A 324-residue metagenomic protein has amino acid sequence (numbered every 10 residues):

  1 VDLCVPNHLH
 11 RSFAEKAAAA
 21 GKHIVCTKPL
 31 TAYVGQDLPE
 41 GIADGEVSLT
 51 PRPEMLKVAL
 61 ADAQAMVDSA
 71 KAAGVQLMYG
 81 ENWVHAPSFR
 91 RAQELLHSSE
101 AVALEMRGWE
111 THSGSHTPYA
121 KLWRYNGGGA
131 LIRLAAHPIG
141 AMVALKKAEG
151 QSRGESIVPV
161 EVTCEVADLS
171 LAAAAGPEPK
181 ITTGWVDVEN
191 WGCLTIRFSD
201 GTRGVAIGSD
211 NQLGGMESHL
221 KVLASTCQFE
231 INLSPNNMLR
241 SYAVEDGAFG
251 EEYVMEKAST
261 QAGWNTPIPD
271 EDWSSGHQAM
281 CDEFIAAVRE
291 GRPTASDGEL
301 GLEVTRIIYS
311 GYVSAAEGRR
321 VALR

Functional and structural regions predicted by a protein language model:
V1-D2, S48, A72, I268-P269 (+1 more regions): C-terminal helix-rich "cap/oligomerization" subdomain common to oxidoreductases
D2-L3, C26, G108: Redox-cofactor binding/interface segments in oxidoreductases and associated redox assembly factors
C4-H8: N-terminal glycine-rich "phosphate-gripper" loop used for MgATP/nucleotide binding and carboxylate activation
R11-E81: Beta-strand-loop-alpha-helix segment that lines the small-molecule cofactor/substrate pocket of alpha/beta enzymes
Y33-A61, S170-G184, E245-P267: Charged, glycine/proline-rich intrinsically disordered loops and linkers
K71-W185, G318: Predominantly a Rossmann-like dinucleotide-binding segment in NAD(P)-dependent oxidoreductases
H137-E245, Q278-R292, Y309-S310: Contiguous beta-strand/loop segments that form the cofactor/metal-binding neighborhood of enzyme cores
P269-C281: Active-site loop of classical SDR/Rossmann-like NAD(P)-dependent oxidoreductases, centered on the catalytic Tyr-X3-Lys
